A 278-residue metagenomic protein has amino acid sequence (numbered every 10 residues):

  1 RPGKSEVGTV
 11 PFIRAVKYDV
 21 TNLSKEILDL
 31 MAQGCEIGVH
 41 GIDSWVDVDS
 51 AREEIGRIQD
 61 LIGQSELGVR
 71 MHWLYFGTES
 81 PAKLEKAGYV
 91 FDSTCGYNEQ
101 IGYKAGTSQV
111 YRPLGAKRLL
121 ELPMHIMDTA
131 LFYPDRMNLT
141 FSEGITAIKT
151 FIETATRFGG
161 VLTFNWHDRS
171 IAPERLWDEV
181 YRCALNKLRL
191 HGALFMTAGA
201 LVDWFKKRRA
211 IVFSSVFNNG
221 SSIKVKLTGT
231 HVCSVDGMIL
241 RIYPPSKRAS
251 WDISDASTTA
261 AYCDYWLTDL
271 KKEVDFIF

Functional and structural regions predicted by a protein language model:
R1-G3, D43-V46, L74-F76, G96-N98 (+4 more regions): Short, solvent-exposed loop/turn segments at secondary-structure junctions
R1-Q33, D43-W45: Active-site beta->alpha N-cap acidic-glycine motif
P2-K17, Q59-F158: Active-site-adjacent pocket scaffolds in enzyme catalytic domains
L23-L28, A51-I58, P81, I148-I152 (+1 more regions): Generic structural signal for well-ordered alpha-helices, preferentially at hydrophobic/aromatic core positions
D29-A32, I145-V232, S246, W251: C-terminal domain-boundary segment and adjacent tail
V48-E53, T78-E85, Y103-S108, E174-R182 (+1 more regions): Histidine/acidic-residue-rich catalytic or RNA/ligand-binding cores of hydrolases and nuclease-related proteins
I239-S257: Solvent-exposed beta-hairpin/edge-strand motifs
A260-F278: C-terminal beta-strand-rich structural cap/linker in extracellular carbohydrate-active enzymes
